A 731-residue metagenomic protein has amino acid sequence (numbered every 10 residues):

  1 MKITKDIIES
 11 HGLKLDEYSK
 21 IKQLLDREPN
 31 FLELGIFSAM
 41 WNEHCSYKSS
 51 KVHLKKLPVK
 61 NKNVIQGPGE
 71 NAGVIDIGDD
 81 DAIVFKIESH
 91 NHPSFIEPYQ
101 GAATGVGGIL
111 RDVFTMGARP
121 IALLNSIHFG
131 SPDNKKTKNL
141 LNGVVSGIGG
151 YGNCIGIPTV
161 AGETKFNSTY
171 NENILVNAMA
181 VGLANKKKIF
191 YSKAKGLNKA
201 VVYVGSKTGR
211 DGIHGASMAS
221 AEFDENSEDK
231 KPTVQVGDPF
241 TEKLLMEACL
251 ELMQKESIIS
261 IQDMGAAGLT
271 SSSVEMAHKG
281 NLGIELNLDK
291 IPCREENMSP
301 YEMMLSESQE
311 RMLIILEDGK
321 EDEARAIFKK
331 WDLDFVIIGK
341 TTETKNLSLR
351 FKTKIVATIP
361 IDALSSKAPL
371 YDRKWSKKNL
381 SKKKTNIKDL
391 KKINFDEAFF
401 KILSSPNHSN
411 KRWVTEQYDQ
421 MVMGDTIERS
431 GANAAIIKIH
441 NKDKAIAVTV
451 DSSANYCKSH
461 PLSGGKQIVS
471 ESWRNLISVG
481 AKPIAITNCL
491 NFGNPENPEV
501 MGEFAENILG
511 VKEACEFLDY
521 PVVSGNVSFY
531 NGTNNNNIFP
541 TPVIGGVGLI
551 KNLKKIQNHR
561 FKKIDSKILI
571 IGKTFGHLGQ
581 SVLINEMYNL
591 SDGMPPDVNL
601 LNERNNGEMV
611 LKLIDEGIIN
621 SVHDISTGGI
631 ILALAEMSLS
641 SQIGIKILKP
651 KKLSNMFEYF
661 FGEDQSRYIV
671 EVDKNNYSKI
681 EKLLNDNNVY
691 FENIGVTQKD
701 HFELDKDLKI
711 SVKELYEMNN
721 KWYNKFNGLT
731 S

Functional and structural regions predicted by a protein language model:
M1-S731: Glycine/proline-enriched, intrinsically flexible loops and inter-domain linkers
